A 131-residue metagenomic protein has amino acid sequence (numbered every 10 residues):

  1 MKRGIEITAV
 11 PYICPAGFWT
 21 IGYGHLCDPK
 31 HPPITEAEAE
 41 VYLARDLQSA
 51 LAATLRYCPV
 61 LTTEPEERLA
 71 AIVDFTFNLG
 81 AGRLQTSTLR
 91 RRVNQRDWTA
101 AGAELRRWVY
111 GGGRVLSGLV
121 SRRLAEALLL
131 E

Functional and structural regions predicted by a protein language model:
M1-G4, L69-F75: Short, functionally critical alpha-helical segments immediately adjacent to catalytic or ligand/cofactor-binding
K2-V10, A16, H25, A37-A44 (+3 more regions): Long, amphipathic alpha-helical surface segments
P15-G17, R68: Residues that flank catalytic or metal-binding motifs in active/ligand-binding sites
W19-I34: Acidic/histidine-rich, surface-exposed loop or edge segments in extracytoplasmic proteins
T20-G22, A71-D74, E104: Structural recognition of the beta-strand scaffold that forms the well-ordered cores of secreted hydrolase catalytic
I34-E40, I72-V73: A ubiquitous short alpha-helical element
L47, T76-L79: Alpha-helical transition-metal enzyme core signature, strongest for iron centers
